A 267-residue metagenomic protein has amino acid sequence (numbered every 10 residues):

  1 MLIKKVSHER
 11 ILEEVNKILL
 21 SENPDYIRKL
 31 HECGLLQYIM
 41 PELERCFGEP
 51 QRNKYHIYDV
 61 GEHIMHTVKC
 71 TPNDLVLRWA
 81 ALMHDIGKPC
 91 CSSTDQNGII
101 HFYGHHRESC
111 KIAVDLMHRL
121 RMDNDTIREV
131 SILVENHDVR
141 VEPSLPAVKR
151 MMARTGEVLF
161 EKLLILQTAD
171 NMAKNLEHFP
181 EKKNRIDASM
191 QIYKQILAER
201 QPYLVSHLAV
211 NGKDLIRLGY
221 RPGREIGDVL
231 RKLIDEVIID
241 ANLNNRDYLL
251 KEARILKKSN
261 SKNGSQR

Functional and structural regions predicted by a protein language model:
M1-L82, I86-G104, E108-M122, R224-V237 (+2 more regions): Glycine- and charge-enriched loop/helix tracts that form the active or gating conduit in phosphate/cation-handling
R10, S21, D25, E62 (+8 more regions): Generic recognition of short, well-ordered alpha-helical interface segments
Q51-G61, M65-V68, M122-F179: Histidine/acidic-rich helix-loop-helix segments that form or flank divalent-metal centers in metalloenzyme catalytic
K54, S93-H105, R150-T155, P180-N184 (+1 more regions): Short, contiguous acidic/charged loop-to-helix segments that flank catalytic cores in large enzymes
P72, L82, G87, C91 (+9 more regions): Hydrophobic alpha-helix feature that most strongly marks membrane-spanning transmembrane helices and their immediate
D74-R78, V158-L166, Y203-G212: Active-site lining segments that contact anionic ligands and/or coordinate catalytic metals
C110-V114, S131, G212: An amphipathic alpha-helix signature
D115-R119, K174-R267: Charged substrate- and nucleic-acid-binding regions of tRNA-handling and nucleotidyl-transfer enzymes, centered on
